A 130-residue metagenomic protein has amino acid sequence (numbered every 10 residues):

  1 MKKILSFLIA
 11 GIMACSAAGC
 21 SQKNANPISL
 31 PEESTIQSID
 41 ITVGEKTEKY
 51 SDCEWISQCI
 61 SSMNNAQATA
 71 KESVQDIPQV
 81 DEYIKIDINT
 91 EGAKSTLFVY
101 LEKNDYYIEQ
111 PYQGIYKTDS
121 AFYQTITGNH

Functional and structural regions predicted by a protein language model:
I4-F7, C20-H130: Function-determining sites in protein domains
G11-I12: Repetitive helical segments and hydrophobic/amphipathic motifs
C15-G19: C-terminal motif of bacterial Sec signal peptides marking the signal peptidase cleavage site
